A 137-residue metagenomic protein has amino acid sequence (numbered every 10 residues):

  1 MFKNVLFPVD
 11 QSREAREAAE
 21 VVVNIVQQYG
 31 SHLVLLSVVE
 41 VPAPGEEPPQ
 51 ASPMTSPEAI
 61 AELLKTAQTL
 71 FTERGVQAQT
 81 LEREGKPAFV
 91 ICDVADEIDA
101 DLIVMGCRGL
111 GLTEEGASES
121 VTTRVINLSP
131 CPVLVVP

Functional and structural regions predicted by a protein language model:
K3-P49: Small/aliphatic-rich secondary-structure junction motif
N24, D93-P137: Gly/Ser-rich helix-loop-strand patches that form or flank binding pockets for ribonucleotide-derived cofactors
S31-H32, V76, A100, C131: Short glycine/serine/threonine/alanine-rich loop segments
V34, Q79, L134: Conserved beta-strand positions in the Rossmann-like core of class I SAM-dependent methyltransferases
P42-A43, A88, L112: Generic structural signal for helix capping and beta-alpha/helix-loop junctions
P48, S52-E62: A short acidic, glycine-rich active-site loop that binds or catalyzes chemistry on phosphate/adenosine moieties
T69-I103: Structural beta-alpha unit
